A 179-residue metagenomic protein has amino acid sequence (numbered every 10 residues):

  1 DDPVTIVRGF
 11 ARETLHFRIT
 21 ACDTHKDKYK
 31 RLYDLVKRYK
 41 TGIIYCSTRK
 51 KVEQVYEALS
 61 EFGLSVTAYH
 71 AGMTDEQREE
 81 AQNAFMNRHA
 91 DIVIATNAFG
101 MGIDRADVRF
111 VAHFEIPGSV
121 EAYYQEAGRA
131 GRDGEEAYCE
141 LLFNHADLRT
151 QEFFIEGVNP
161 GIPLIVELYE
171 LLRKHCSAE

Functional and structural regions predicted by a protein language model:
D1-R173: Helicase motor core with emphasis on the C-terminal RecA-like subdomain
C176-E179: Short acidic, hydrophobic short linear motifs in intrinsically disordered regions
